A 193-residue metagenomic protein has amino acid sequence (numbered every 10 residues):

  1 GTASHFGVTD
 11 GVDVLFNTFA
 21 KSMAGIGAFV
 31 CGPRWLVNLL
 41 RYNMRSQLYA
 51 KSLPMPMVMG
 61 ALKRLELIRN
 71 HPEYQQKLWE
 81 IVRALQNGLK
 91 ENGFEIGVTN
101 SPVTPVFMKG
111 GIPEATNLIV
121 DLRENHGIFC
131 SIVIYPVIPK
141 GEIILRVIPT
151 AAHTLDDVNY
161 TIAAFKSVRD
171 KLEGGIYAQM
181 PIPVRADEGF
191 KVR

Functional and structural regions predicted by a protein language model:
G1-V14: Active-site pre-lysine segment of PLP-dependent enzymes
H5-G7, I96, I144, Y160: Pyridoxal 5′-phosphate
F6-T9, A20-M23, P139: Solvent-exposed alpha-helices and their adjacent loops that cap or buttress functional pockets in soluble metabolic
V14-F16, M23-P72: Conserved core segment of the aminotransferase class I/II
N17-F19, G25-G27, K51, V106 (+3 more regions): Thr-Gly-centered strand-to-loop micro-motif
H71, Q75-Q86, K90-G127, Y135-E142 (+2 more regions): Conserved PLP-binding catalytic core of the aspartate aminotransferase-like
E124-F129, F165-E173: A common structural junction motif
